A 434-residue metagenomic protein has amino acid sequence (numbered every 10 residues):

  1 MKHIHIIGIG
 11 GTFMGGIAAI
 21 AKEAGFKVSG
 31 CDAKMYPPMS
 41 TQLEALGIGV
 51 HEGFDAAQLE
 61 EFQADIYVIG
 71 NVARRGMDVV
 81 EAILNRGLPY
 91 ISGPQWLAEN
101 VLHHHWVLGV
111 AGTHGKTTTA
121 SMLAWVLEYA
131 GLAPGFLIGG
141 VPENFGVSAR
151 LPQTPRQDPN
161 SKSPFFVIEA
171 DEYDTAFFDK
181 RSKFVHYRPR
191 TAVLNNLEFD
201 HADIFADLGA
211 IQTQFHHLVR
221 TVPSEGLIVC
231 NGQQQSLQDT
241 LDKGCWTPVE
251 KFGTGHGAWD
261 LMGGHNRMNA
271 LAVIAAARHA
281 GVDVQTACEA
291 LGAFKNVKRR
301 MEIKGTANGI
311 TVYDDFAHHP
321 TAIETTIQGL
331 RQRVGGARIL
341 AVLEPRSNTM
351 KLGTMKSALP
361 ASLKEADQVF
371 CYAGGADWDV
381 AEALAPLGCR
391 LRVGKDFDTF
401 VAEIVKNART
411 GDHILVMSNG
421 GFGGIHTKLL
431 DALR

Functional and structural regions predicted by a protein language model:
M1-H51, Q63-Y67, N85-L88, Q157-P159 (+4 more regions): ATP-dependent carboxylate-amine ligase
I20-E23, Q58, N71-C230, S236-T247 (+1 more regions): Phosphate-binding loop of NTP-binding sites
C31, L132-I138, F252, R392: Conserved RecA-like helicase motor-core motifs
A33-Y36, F54-A56, N71-R75, Q95 (+3 more regions): Short, polar loop motifs at secondary-structure junctions
E52-F54, S92-P94, I138-G139, C230-G232 (+3 more regions): Short loop/edge segments at beta-strand edges and connector loops that shape dinucleotide/nucleotide cofactor-binding
W246-H256: Acidic-glycine-rich active-site phosphate/pyrophosphate-binding loop
G257-G263, I310-D314: Short pre-catalytic strand/loop immediately N-terminal to key active-site residues, enriched for Gly-Thr
